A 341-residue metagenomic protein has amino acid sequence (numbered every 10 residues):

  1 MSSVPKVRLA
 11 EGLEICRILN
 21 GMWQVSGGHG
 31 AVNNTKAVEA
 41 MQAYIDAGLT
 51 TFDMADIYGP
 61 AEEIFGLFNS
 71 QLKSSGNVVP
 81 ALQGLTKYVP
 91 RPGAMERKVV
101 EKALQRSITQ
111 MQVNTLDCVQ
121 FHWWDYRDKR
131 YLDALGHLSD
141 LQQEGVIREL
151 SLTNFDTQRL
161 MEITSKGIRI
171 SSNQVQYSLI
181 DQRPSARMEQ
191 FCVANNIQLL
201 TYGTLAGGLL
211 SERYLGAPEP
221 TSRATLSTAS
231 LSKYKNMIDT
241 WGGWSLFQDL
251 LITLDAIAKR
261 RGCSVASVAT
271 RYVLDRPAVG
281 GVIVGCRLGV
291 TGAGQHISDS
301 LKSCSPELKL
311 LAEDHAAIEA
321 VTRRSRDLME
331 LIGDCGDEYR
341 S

Functional and structural regions predicted by a protein language model:
M1-A81, S222: N-terminal binding-site loop/beta-alpha segment at the start of enzyme catalytic domains that lines or forms
S2-V4, A194-N195, S222-D249, T253-A256 (+3 more regions): Terminal-tail/helix-coil boundary detector
R8, I15-L19, T50-T51, A81-K87 (+5 more regions): Structural preference for beta-strand elements that scaffold enzyme active sites
N20, F52, F65, G84 (+9 more regions): Conserved, mostly hydrophobic/aromatic
W23-T35, Y88-K98, W124-R127: Active-site mouth loops of central-metabolism enzymes
Q42, A94-R183, Q198: Glycine/proline-rich, positively charged, aromatic-decorated active-site loop/lid region on the catalytic face
Q71-A81, M111-Q112, L141-V146, S165-R169 (+2 more regions): Short helix-capping segments at alpha-helix termini
P184-S230, S264: Aromatic-lined glycan-binding groove of carbohydrate-active enzymes
